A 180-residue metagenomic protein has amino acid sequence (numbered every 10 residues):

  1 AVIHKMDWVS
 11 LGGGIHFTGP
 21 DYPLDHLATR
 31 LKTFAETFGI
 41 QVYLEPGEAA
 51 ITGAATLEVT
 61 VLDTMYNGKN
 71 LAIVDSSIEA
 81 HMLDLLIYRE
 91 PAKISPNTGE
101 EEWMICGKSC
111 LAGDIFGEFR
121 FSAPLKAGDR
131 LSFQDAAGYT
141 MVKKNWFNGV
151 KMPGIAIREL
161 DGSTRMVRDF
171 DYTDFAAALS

Functional and structural regions predicted by a protein language model:
A1-H4, K32: Short amphipathic alpha-helices and their capping/turn segments at secondary-structure boundaries
H4-D7, F38-V42: Short, well-ordered coil/turn segments that N-cap beta-strands
V9-T18, P46-A49: Glycine-rich beta-strand-to-loop/alpha-helix junction loops that act as flexible
G19-P20, G53: Secondary-structure boundary/capping motif
P20-H26: Metal-dependent catalytic neighborhoods of phosphoester/phosphodiester hydrolases
L27-F38: Structural alpha-helical segments in enzyme catalytic/regulatory domains
R30, Q41-S180: Charged (often Lys/Glu-rich) extended helix/loop segments that serve as interaction or gating elements
